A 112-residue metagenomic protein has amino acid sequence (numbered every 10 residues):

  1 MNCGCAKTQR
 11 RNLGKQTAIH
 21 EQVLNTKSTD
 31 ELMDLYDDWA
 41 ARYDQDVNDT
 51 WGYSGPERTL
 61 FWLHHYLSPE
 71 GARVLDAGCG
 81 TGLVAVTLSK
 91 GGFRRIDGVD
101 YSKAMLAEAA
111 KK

Functional and structural regions predicted by a protein language model:
N2-R42: N-terminal, positively charged/glycine-rich alpha-helical extensions of SAM-dependent methyltransferases
K27-D30, T50, S54, D100: Residues at secondary-structure transition points
A41-Y53: Class I SAM-dependent methyltransferase Rossmann-like catalytic core, especially the SAM/SAH-binding loop
T50, P69, G91: Residue-level signal for short amphipathic helical patches enriched in basic/charged and nearby hydrophobic residues
Y53-G71: Conserved alpha-helix/loop element of class I SAM-dependent methyltransferases that forms part of the SAM/SAH-binding
L75-A77, T81-K112: Class I SAM-dependent methyltransferase SAM/SAH-binding core
